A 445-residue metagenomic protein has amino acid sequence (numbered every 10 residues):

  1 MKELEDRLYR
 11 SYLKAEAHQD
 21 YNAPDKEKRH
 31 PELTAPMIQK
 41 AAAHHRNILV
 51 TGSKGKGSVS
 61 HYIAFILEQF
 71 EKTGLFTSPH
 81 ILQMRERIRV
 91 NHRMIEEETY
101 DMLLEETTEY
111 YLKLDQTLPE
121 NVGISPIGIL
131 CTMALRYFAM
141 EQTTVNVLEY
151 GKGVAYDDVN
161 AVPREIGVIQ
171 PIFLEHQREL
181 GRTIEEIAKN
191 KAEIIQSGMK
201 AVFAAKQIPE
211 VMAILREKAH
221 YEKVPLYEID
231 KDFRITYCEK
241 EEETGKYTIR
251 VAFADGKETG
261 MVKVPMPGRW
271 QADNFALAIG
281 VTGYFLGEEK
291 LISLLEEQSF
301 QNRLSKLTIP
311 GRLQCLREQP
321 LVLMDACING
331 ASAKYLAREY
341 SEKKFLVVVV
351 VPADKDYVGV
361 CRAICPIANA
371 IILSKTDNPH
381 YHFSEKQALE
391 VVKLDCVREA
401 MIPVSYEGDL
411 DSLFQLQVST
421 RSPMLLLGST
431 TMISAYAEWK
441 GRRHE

Functional and structural regions predicted by a protein language model:
M1-G52, V59-Q69, F76, D115-P119: Short functional linear segments
P36-A43, E71-V162, R178-L180: ATP-dependent carboxylate-amine ligase catalytic core
I63, G153-E165, A437-K440: Short Gly/Thr/Asp-enriched flexible loops that form oxyanion-binding sites at enzyme active sites
F76-P79, A204-K206, K218-E241, V264-R269 (+5 more regions): Beta-strand->loop->alpha-helix junctions that form or flank phosphate-binding loops in nucleotide-handling enzymes
L114-L118, E141-Q142, E149, R164-M261 (+2 more regions): Acidic, Mg2+-coordinating active-site environments of NTP-dependent enzymes
V145, D157-V168, I172-H176, E186 (+1 more regions): Nucleotide phosphate-binding/pyrophosphate-handling subdomain across enzymes that bind or process nucleotide phosphates
I208-Y227, L321-M324, C361-P423: C-terminal helical cap/extension that packs against the catalytic core of soluble nucleotide-cofactor enzymes
T431-M432: Alpha-helix capping/helix-boundary segments
